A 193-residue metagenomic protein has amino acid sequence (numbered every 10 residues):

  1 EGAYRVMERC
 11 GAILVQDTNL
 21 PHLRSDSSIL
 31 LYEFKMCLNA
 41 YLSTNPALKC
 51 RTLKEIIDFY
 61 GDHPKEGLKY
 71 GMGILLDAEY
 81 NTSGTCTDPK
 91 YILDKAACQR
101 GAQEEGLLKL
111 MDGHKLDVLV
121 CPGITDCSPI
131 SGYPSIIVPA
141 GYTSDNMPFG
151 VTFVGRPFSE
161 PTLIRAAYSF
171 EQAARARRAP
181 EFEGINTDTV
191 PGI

Functional and structural regions predicted by a protein language model:
E1-A47: Gly/Ser-rich, acidic/histidine-flanked active-site/gating loops
A3-V6, L20, E79-I193: Glycine-rich, small-residue loops and helix-cap segments that act as flexible hinges at active-site edges
Y32-A102, P139, D145-P148, R178: Short helix-loop capping/hinge segments that flank enzyme active sites or metal/cofactor-binding pockets
